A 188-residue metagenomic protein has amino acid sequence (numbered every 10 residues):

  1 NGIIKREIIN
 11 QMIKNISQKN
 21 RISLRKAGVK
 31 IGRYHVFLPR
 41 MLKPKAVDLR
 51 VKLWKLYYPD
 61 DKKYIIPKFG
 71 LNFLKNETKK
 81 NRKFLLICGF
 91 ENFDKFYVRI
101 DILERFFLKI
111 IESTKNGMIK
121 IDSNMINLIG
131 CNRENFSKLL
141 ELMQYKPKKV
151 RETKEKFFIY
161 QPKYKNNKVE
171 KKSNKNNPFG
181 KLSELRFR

Functional and structural regions predicted by a protein language model:
N1-I121, L128-R133, K138, M143-E152: Acidic, serine/threonine- and proline-rich low-complexity intrinsically disordered segments
I126-I129, K175: Amphipathic alpha-helical protein-protein interaction segments
N135, K156-F157, P178, R186: Intrinsic disorder/low-structure terminal segments
R151-Y160: Accessory beta->alpha helical hairpin/"wing" motif in late/C-terminal subdomains of nucleic-acid enzymes
E170-R188: Short linear clamp-binding motif
